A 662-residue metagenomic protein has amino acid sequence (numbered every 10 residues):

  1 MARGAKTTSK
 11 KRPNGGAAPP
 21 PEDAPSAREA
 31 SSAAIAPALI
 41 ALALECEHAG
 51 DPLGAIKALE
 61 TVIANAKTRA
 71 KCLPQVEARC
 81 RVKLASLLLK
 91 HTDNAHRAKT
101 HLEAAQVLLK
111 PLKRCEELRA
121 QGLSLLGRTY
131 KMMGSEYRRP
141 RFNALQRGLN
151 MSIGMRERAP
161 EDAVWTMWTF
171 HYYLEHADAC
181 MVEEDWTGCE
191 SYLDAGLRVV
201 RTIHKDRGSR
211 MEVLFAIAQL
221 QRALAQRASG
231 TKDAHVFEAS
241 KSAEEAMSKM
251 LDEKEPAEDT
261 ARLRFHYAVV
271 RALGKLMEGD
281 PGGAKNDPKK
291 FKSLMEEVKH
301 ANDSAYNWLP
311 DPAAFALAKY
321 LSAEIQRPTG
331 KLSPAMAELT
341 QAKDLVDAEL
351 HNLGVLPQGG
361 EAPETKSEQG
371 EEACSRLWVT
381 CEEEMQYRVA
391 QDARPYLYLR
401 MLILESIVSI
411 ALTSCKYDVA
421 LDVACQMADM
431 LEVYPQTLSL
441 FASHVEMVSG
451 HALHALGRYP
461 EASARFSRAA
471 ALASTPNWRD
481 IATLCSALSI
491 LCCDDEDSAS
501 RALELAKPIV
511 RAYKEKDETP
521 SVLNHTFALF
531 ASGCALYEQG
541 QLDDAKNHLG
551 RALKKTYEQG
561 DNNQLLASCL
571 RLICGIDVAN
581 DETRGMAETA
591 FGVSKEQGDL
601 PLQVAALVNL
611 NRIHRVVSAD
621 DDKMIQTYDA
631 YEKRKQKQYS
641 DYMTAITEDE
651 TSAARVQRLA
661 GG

Functional and structural regions predicted by a protein language model:
A2-K57, T61, R97, A104 (+16 more regions): C-terminal non-catalytic interaction modules
A33, Q75, E117, M167 (+11 more regions): Residue signature of alpha-solenoid helical repeat architecture, marking inter-repeat boundaries and helix-start
P37, K57, E77-R81, T100 (+20 more regions): Residue register of alpha-helical TPR repeats
L44-K67, K71-C72, S86-L108, R114 (+7 more regions): Inter-helical turn/loop elements of alpha-helical hairpins
A49, H91-T92, M133-S135, H176 (+17 more regions): Structural motif corresponding to the intra-repeat A-B loop/turn of tetratricopeptide repeats
D51-A55, K67, N94-R97, A305-L472: Alpha-solenoid helical-repeat scaffolds
E60-T68, E103-P111, Q146-E161, D194-K205 (+10 more regions): Amphipathic alpha-helical segments of tetratricopeptide repeats
S135-E253, E258-A268, K275-P288, P310: Solenoidal tandem-repeat scaffolds enriched in leucines and small polar residues
